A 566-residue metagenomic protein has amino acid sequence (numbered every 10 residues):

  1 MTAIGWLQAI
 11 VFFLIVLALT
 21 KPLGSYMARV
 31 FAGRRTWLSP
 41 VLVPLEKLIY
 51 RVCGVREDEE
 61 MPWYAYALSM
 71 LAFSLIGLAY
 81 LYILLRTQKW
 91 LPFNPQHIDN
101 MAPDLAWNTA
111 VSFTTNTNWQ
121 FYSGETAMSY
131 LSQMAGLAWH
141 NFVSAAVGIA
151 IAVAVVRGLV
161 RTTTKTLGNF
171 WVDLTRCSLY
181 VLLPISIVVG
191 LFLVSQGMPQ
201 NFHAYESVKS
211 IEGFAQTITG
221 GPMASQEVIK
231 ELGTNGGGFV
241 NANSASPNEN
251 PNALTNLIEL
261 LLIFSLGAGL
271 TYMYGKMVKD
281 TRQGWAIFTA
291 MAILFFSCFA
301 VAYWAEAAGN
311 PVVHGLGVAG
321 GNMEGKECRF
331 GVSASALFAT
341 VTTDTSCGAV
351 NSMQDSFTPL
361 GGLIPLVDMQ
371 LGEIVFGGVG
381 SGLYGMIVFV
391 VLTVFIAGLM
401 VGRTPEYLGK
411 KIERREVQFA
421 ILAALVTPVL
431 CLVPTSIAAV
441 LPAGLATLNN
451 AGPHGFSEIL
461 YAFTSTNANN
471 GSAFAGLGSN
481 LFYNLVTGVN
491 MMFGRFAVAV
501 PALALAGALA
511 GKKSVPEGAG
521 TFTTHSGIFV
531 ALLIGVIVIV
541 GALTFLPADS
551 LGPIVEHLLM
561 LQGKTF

Functional and structural regions predicted by a protein language model:
M1-F566: Membrane-proximal intracellular helices of multi-pass ion channels
